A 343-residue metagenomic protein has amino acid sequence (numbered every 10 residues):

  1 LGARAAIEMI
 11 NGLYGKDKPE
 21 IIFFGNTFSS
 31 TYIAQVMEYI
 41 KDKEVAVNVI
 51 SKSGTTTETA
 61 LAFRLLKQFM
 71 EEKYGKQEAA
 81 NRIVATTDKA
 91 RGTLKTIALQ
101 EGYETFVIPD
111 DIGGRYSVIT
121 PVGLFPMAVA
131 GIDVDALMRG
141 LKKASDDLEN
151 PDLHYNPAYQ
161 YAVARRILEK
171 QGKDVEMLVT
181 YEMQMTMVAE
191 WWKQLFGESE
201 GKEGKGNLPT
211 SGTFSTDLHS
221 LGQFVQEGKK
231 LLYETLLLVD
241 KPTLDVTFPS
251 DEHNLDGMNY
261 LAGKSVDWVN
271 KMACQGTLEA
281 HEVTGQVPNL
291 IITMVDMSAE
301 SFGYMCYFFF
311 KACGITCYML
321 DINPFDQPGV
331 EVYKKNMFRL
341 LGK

Functional and structural regions predicted by a protein language model:
L1, K52-T56, K89, P242: Short glycine-rich anion-binding loops that position phosphate/pyrophosphate groups of nucleotides and phosphorylated
A3-E8, I33-M37, E58-A62, L94-Q100 (+3 more regions): Short acidic, glycine/serine/threonine-rich loops at helix termini
R4-A46, T55, A62, Q68 (+1 more regions): Glycine-rich oxoanion-binding loops at beta->alpha junctions
M9-E20, F69, L195-G206, A280-T284: Short helix-loop-beta junction
N26-I33, A90-R91, S215-D217, M297: Short acidic loop-to-helix transition motifs that present clustered carboxylates
E72-E234, D326-K343: Active-site phosphate/pyrophosphate-binding segments
T210-M297: Helicase-primase coupling helices
G303-K343: Generic C-terminus detector
